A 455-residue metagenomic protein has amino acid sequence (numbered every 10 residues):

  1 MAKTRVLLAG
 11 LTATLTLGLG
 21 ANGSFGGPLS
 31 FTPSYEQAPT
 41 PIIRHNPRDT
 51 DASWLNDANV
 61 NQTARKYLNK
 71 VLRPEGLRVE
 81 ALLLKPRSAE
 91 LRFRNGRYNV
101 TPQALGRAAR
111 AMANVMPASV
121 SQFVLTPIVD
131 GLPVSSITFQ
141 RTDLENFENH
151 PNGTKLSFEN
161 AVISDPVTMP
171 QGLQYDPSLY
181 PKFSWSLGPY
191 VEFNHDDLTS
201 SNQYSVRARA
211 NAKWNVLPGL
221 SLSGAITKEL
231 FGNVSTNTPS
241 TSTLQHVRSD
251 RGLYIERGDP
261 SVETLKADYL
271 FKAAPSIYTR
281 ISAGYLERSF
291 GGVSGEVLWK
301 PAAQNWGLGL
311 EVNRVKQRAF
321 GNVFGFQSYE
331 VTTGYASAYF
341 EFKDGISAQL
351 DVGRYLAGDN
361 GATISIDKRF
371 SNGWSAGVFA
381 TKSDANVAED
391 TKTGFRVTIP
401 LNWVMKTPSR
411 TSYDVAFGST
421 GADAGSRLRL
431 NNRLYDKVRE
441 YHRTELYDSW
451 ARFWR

Functional and structural regions predicted by a protein language model:
F25-K70, A108-A111, M116-V120, T126-Q171 (+3 more regions): Flexible, glycine-rich linker and terminal segments associated with outer-membrane beta-barrel/transport systems
S30, V206-V216, E263-A273, G292-V312 (+3 more regions): Feature captures outer-membrane beta-barrel proteins of Gram-negative bacteria and organelles
Y35, P41-I43, N69-R92: Short edge beta-strands and adjacent turn/loop segments
E90-N95, W185-D197, P275-L286, G307-V315 (+3 more regions): Transmembrane beta-strand segments that form the barrel wall of outer-membrane beta-barrel proteins
T101-S178, K213-V216, S221-P301, W306 (+1 more regions): Outer-membrane beta-barrel channel domains
H195-S201, R209-N211, G252-G258, D268 (+7 more regions): Outer-membrane beta-barrel domain signature
D196-Y204, V216, L230-N233, R257-E263 (+5 more regions): Solvent-exposed loop/turn segments connecting transmembrane beta-strands in outer-membrane beta-barrel proteins
Q203-Y204, T238-H246, W299, G325-E330 (+3 more regions): Flexible, surface-exposed loop regions and adjacent strand-edge segments of Gram-negative outer-membrane beta-barrel
